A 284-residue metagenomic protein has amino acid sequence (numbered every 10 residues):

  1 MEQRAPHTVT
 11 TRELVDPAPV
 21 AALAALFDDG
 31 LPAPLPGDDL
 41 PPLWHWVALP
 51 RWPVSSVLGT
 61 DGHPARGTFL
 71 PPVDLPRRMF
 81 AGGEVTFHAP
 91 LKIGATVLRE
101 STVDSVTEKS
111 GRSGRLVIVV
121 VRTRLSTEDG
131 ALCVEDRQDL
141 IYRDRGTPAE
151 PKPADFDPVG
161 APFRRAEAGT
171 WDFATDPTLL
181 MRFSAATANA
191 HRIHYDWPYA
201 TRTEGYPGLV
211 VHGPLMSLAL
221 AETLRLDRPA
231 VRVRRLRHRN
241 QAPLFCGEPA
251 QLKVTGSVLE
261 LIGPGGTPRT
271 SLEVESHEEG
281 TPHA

Functional and structural regions predicted by a protein language model:
M1-D39, P153-H212, M216, T223-L226: A contiguous, surface-exposed recognition patch within enzymatic or periplasmic domains that forms
M1-T8, F80-T175, N240-A284: HotDog/MaoC-like acyl-thioester-processing domains
M1-T96, A284: Hydrophobic, proline/glycine-rich low-complexity stretches
L14, P42-A48, R78-M79, E84 (+9 more regions): Residue-level preference for alpha-helix termini and adjacent loops
P19, P50-P53, G83, A89-L91 (+9 more regions): Solvent-exposed, flexible loop/coil residues
L35-D38, R115, R232, L236: Short, surface-exposed helix-loop/turn micro-motifs enriched in polar/charged residues
H194-S271: Catalytic-pocket segment enriched in acidic/His residues
